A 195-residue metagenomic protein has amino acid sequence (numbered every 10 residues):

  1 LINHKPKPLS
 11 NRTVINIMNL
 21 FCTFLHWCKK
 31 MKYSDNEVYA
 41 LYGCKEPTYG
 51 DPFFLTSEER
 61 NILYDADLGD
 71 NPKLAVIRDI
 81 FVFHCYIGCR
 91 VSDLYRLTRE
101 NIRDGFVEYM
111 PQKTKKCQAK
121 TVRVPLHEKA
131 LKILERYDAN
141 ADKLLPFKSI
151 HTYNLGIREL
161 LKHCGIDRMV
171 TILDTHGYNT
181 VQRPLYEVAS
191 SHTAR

Functional and structural regions predicted by a protein language model:
L1-K5: Basic/aromatic-enriched alpha-helical hairpins
P6-N19, K30-V91, Y95, S149-T152: Basic, Lys/Arg- and aromatic-enriched nucleic-acid-binding interface segment
F24-L25: Conserved hydrophobic/aromatic "anchor" residues that stabilize well-ordered secondary structure elements
C28-E37, I166-I172: Surface-exposed helix-capping loop/turn segments at secondary-structure junctions
G43, I87, R96-E135: Conserved tyrosine-mediated DNA breakage-rejoining catalytic core shared by Y-recombinases
D51, L68-K73, M110-T121, D142-S149 (+1 more regions): Short, contiguous acidic/charged loop-to-helix segments that flank catalytic cores in large enzymes
N61, C85-G88, S92-Y95, V124 (+4 more regions): Feature representing long, continuous alpha-helical segments
G69-N71, A139-K143, L155-R195: Short, basic (Lys/Arg/His-rich) helix/loop patches that form interaction surfaces in the mid-to-C-terminal regions
